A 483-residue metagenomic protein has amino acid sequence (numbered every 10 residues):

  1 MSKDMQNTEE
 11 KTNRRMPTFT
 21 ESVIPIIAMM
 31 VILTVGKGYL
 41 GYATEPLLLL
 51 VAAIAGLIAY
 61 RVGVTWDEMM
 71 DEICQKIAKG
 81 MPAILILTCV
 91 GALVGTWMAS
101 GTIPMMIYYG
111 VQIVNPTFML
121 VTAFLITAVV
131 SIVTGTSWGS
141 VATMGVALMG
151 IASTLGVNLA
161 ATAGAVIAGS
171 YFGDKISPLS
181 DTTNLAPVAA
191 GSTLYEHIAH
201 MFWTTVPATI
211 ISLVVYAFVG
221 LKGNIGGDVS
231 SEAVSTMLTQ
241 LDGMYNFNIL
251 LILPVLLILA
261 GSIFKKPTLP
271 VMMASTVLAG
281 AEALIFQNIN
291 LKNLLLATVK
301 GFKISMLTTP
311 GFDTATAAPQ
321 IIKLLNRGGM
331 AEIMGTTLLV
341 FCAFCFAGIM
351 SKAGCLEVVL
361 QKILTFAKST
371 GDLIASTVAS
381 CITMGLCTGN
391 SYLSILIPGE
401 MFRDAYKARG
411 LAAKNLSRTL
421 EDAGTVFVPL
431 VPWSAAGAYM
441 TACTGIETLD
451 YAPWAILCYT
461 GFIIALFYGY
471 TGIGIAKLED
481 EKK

Functional and structural regions predicted by a protein language model:
M1-C89, W203-I211, G220-C342, K483: Hydrophobic transmembrane alpha-helices of multi-pass small-molecule transporters
N7-R15, M81, M98-Y109, L125-V129 (+3 more regions): Short juxtamembrane and helix-loop transition motifs at transmembrane-helix boundaries in membrane proteins
T12-E21, Y108-N115, S131-S137, L238-F247 (+2 more regions): Short, amphipathic, aromatic/basic-enriched membrane-interface segments that mark the entry/exit of transmembrane
I26-L33, F124-A128, G145-M149, L253-L259 (+2 more regions): Hydrophobic, membrane-inserted alpha-helices
L40, K175-P178, T183-T239, A408 (+1 more regions): Juxtamembrane and boundary regions of transmembrane helices in multi-pass small-molecule transporters and channels
L47-A55, Q75, K79, A83 (+13 more regions): Alpha-helical transmembrane segments of multi-pass membrane proteins, especially transporters and channels
G63-S153, T314-R403: Membrane-embedded alpha-helical segments and adjacent helix-loop junctions characteristic of multi-pass solute
N115-P207, A379-D422, K483: Hydrophobic transmembrane alpha-helices that form the pore/transport pathway of multi-pass ion and small-solute
